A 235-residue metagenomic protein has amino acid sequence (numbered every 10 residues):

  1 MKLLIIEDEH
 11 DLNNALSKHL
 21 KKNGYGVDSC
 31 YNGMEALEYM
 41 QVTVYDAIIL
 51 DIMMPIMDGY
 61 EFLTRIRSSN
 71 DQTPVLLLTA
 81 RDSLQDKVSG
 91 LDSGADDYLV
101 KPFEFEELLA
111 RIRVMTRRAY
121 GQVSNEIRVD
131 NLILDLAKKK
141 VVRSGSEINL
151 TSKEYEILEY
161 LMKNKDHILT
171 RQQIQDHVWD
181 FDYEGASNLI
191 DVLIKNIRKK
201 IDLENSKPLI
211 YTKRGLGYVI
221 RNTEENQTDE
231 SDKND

Functional and structural regions predicted by a protein language model:
M1-A119, D235: N-terminal/domain-start alpha-helical segments
K2, G26, P74, S124-E126 (+4 more regions): Residues at or immediately flanking beta-strands
K2, R113-I168, Q172, N222-T223 (+1 more regions): Short, Lys/Arg-enriched segments at the junction into DNA-binding effector domains of transcriptional regulators
S29, P55, D86, G90 (+6 more regions): Short glycine- and Lys/Arg-enriched binding-loop motifs that mark or flank ligand-binding interfaces
E35, G215-V219: Glycine-rich nucleotide-binding loop
S68, S93, Y120, K163 (+2 more regions): Short, conserved catalytic or interaction motifs in soluble domains
K140-L209, R214-L216: Positively charged, aromatic-enriched patches within helix-turn-helix-type DNA-binding elements, predominantly
